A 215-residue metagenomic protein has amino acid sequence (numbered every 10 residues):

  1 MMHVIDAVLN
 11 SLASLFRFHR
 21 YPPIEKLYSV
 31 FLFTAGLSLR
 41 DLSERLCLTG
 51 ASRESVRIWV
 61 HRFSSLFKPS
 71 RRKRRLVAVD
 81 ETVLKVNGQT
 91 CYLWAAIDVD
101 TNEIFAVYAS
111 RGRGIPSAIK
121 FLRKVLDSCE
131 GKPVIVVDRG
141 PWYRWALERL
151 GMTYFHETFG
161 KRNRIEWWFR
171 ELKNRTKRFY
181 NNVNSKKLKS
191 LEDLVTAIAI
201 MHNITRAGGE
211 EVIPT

Functional and structural regions predicted by a protein language model:
M1-T215: Residue-level recognition of single "structural anchor" positions that define or cap local secondary structure
